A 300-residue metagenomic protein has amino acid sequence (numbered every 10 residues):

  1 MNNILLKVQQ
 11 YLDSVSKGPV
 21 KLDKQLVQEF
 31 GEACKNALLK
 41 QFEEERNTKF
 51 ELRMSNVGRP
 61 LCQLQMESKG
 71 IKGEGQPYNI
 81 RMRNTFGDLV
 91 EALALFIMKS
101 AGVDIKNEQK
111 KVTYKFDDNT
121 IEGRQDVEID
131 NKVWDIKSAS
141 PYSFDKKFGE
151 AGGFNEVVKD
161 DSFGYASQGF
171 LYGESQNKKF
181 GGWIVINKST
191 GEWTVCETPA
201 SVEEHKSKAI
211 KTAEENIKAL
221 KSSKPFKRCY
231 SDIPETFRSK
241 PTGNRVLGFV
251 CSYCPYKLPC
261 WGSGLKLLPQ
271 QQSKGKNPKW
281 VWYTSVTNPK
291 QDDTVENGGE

Functional and structural regions predicted by a protein language model:
M1-V133, S138-G152, E156: Metal-dependent nuclease catalytic cores that hydrolyze phosphodiester bonds in DNA/RNA, characterized by
N3, L22, C34, G164 (+2 more regions): Alpha-helical protein-protein interaction elements
L64-M66, V103, Y165, Y172-E174 (+1 more regions): Broad hydrophobic/π-residue packing in well-ordered secondary structure
L89, L93, E122, G164-L171 (+1 more regions): Short, well-structured alpha-helical interface segments that form or flank functional binding sites
G152-A166: A short acidic, glycine-rich active-site loop that binds or catalyzes chemistry on phosphate/adenosine moieties
K159-D161, L171, S175-E300: Metal-dependent nuclease catalytic regions and adjoining charged, substrate-binding loops involved in nucleic-acid end
